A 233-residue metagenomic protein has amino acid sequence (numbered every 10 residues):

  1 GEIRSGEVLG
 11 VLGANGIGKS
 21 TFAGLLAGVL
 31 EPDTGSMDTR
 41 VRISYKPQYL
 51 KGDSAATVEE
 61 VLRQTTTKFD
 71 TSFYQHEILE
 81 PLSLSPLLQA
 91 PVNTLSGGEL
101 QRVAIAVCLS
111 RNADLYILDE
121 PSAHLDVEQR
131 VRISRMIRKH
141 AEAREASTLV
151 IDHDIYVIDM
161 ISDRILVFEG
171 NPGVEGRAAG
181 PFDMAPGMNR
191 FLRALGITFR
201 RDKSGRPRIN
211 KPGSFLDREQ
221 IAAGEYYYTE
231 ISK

Functional and structural regions predicted by a protein language model:
R4-D70, D154-M188: ABC ATPase nucleotide-binding domain signature region
R40-V41, Y45-L100, V107, R111 (+2 more regions): ABC-family P-loop ATPase nucleotide-binding domains
L100-V103, R130: ABC ATPase nucleotide-binding domain signature region
D114-I117: Walker B motif beta-strand of ABC-family P-loop ATPases
E120-P121, E128: Walker B catalytic motif
R130-R144: Helical segment within the ABC ATPase nucleotide-binding domain
E145-I151: Conserved H-loop
A178-K233: ABC ATPase nucleotide-binding domains
